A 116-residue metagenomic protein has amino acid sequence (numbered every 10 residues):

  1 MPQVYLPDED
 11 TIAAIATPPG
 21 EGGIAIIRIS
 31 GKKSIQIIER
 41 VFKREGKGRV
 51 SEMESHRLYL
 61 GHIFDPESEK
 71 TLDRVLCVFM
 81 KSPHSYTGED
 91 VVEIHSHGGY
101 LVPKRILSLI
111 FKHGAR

Functional and structural regions predicted by a protein language model:
M1-R116: A glycine-rich (often HGG/GG-containing) alpha/beta subdomain
